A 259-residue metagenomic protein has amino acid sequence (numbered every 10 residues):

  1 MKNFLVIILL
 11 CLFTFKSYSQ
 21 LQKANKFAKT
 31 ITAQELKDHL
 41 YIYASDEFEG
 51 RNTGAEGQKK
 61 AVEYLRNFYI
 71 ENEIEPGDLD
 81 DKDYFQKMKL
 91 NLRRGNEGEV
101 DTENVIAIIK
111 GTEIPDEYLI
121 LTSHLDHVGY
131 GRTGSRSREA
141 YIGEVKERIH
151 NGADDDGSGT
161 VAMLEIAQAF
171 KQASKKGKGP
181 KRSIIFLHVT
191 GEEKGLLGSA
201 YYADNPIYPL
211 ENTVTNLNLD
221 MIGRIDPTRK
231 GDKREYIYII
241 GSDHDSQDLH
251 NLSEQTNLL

Functional and structural regions predicted by a protein language model:
M1-K23: Bacterial Sec-dependent N-terminal signal peptides
Q22-T30, D46-E56, N91-G95, E144-D156 (+2 more regions): Second-shell loop/turn segments in exported
N25, T30-K60, N72-P76, F85-K87 (+2 more regions): N-terminal capping segment at the start of a domain
H39-A44, D78, Q86-K87, N104-I108 (+3 more regions): Structural recognition of the beta-strand scaffold that forms the well-ordered cores of secreted hydrolase catalytic
E47-G50, Y69, E75-P76, L92-G95 (+5 more regions): Solvent-exposed loop/turn segments at secondary-structure junctions within structured extracellular/periplasmic domains
R51-I109: A non-catalytic alpha/beta surface segment that caps or lines the substrate-entry region of metallo-dependent hydrolase
V105-A107, L121-H127, R132-K194: Alpha-helical metal-binding/catalytic segments enriched in His/Glu/Asp
I114, V189-L259: Metal-dependent peptidase/peptidase-like ectodomains
